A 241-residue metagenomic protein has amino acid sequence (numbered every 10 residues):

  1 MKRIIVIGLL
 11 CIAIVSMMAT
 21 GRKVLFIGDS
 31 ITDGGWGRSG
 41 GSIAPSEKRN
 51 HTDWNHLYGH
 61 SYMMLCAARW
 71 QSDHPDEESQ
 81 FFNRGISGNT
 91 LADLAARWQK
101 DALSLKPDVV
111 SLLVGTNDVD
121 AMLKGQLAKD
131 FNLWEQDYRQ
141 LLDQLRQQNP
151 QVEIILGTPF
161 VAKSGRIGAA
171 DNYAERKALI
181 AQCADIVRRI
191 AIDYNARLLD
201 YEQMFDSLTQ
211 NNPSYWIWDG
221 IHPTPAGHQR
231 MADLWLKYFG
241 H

Functional and structural regions predicted by a protein language model:
I4-A13: Sec-dependent N-terminal signal peptides
G8, G28, V114: Residues that line or immediately flank small-molecule/substrate-binding pockets and catalytic motifs
S16-R84, Q99-K106: Serine-esterase "nucleophile elbow" of acetyl-processing enzymes
I43, L65-E77, N89, D93-H241: Alpha-helical cap/lid subdomain in secreted, periplasmic, or secretory-pathway luminal O-acyl-processing enzymes
